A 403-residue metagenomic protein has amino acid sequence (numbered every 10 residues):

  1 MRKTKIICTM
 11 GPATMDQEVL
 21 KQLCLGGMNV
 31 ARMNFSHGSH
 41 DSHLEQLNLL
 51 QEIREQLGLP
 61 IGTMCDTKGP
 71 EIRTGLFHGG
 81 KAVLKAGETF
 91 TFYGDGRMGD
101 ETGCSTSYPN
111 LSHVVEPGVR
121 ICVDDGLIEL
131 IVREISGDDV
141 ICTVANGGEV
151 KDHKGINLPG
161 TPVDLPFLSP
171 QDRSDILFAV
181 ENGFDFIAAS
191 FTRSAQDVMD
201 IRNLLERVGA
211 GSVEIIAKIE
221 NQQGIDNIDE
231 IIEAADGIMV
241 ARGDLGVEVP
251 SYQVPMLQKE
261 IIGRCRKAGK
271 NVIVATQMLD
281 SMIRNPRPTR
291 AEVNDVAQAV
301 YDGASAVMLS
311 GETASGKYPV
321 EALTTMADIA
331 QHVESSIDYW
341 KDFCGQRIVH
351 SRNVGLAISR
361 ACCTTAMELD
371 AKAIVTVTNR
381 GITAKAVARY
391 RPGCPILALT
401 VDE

Functional and structural regions predicted by a protein language model:
M1-E403: Non-catalytic helical/linker scaffolds that mediate oligomerization, partner binding, and domain coupling around large
